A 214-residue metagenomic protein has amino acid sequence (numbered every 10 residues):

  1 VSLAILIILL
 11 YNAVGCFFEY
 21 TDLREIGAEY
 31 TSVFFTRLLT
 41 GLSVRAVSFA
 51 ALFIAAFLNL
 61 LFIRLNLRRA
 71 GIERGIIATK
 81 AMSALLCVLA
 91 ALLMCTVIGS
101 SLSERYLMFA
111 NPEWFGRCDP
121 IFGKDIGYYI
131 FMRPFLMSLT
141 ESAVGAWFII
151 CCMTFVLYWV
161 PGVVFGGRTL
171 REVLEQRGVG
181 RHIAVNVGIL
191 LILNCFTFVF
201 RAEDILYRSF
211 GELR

Functional and structural regions predicted by a protein language model:
V1-I26, Y30-M132, L136-R168, I183 (+1 more regions): Transmembrane-helix bundle segments that line or gate the permeation/cavity pathway in multi-pass membrane proteins
V173-N186: Long, contiguous internal "core" modules enriched in hydrophobic/ aromatic residues
